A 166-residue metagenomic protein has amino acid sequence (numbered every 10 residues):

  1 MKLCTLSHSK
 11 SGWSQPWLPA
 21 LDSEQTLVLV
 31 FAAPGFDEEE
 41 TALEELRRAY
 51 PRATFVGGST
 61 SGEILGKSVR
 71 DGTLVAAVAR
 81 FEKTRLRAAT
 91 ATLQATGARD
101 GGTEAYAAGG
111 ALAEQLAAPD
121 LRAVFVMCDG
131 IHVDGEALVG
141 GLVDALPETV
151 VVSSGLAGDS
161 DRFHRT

Functional and structural regions predicted by a protein language model:
M1-T166: Cofactor- and metal-binding active-site motifs of prokaryotic enzymes that mediate redox/radical or nucleophilic
